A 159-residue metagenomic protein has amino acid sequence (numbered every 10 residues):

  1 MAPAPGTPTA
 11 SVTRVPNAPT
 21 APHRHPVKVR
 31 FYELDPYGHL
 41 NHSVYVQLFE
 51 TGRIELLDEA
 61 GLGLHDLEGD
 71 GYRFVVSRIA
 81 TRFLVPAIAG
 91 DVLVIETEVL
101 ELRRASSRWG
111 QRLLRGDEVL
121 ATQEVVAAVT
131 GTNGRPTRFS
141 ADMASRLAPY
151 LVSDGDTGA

Functional and structural regions predicted by a protein language model:
A2-H25, D58, F83-V92, V99-A159: HotDog/MaoC-like acyl-thioester-processing domains
F31-A89, A144: N-terminal first-folded block
